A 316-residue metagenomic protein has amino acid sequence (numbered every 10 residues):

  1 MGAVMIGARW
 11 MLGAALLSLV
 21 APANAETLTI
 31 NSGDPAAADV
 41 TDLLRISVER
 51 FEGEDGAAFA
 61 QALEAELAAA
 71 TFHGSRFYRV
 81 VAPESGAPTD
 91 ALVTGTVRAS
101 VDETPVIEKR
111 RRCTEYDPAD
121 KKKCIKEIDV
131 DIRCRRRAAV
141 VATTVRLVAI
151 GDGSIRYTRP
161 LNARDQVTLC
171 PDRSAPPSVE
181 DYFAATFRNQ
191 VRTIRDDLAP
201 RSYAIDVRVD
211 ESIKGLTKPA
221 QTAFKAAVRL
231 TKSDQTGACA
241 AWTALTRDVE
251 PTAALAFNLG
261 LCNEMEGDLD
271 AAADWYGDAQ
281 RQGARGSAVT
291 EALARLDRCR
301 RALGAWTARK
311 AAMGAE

Functional and structural regions predicted by a protein language model:
M1-L12: Bacterial N-terminal signal peptides that target proteins for export
V20-P22: N-terminal signal peptide c-region/cleavage motif recognized by signal peptidases
A25-T41, R135-V140, R146, I150-P251 (+4 more regions): C-terminal/domain-edge helix-coil "capping" segments
A37, E84, V130-C134: Residues embedded in well-ordered secondary-structure elements
A38-V106, D152-S154, R281, S287-A315: N-terminal segment of the mature soluble domain
V48-F51, C113, L147-A149, Y276: Residue-level detection of beta-strand scaffold positions
D90-R173: Amphipathic beta-strand/beta-sheet edge segments enriched in Tyr/Trp
